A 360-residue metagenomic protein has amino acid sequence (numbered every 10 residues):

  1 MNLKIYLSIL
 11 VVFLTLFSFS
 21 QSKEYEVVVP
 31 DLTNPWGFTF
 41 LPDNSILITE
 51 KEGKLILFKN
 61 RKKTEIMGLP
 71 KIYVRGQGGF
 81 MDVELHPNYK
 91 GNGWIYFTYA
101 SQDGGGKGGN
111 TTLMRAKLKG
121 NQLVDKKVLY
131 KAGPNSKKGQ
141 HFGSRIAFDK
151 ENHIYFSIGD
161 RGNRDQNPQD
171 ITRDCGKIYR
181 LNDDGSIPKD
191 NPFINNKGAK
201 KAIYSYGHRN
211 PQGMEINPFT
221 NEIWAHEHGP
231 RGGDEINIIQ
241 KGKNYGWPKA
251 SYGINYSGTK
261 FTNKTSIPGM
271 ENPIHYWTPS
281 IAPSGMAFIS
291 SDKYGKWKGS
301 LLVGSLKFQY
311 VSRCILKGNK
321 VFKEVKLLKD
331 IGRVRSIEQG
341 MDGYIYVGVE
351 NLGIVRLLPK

Functional and structural regions predicted by a protein language model:
M1-K23: Bacterial Sec-dependent N-terminal signal peptides
Q21-R164, G213-I216, N221-G229, P279-K317 (+1 more regions): Acidic, Gly/Ser/Thr-rich repeat motifs that build Ca2+-stabilized beta-propeller blades
E65-G78, K126-F142, D183-Y204, W247-T278: Surface-exposed loop and turn segments in beta-propeller and other repeat-based domains that flank or scaffold
A100, H228-D234, I238-Y245: Short edge-strand/loop segments of extracellular domains
T111-N121, D170-D184, I238-Q240: Beta-propeller blade signature
T172-L181, D190-I223: Loop-centered beta-sheet repeat module
N210, N221, P230-G232, K243-N244 (+2 more regions): Short, catalytically relevant binding-site loops at active-site mouths
V321-M341: Conserved blade-ending motifs and adjacent loop-strand segments that build the rim/top face of beta-propeller domains
